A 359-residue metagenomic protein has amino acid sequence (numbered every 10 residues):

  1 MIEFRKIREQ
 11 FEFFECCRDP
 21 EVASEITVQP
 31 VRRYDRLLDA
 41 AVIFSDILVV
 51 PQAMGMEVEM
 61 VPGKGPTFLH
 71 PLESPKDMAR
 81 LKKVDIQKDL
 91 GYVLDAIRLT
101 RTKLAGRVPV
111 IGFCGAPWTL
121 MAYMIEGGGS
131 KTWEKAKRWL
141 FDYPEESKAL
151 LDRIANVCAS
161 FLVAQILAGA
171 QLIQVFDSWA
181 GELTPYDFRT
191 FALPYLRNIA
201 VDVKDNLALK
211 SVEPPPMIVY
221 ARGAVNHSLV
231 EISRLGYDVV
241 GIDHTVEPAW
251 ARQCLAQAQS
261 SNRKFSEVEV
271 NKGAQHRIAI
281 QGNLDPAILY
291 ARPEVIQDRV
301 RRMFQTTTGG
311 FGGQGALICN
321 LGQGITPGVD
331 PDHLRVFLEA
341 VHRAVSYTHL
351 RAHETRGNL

Functional and structural regions predicted by a protein language model:
M1-V84, L90: N-terminal capping/small domains of soluble enzymes
Q10-P20, A136-V157, A287-E294: Active-site mouth loops of central-metabolism enzymes
V31, T100, C158, Q165 (+4 more regions): Conserved, mostly hydrophobic/aromatic
F44-E57, I173-F188, G322: Glycine-rich, proline-tolerant flexible connector loops at the mouths of alpha/beta enzymes
G55-F161: Active-site-proximal, glycine-rich beta->alpha crossover segments in alpha/beta enzymes that shape flexible
V93-G106, F188-A208, V341: Alpha-helix-loop-beta-strand connector modules within alpha/beta enzyme cores
N206-Y347: Catalytic-face loop-and-helix region of soluble metabolic enzyme cores
T348-T355: Conserved small/polar residues in nucleotide/adenosyl-binding loops
